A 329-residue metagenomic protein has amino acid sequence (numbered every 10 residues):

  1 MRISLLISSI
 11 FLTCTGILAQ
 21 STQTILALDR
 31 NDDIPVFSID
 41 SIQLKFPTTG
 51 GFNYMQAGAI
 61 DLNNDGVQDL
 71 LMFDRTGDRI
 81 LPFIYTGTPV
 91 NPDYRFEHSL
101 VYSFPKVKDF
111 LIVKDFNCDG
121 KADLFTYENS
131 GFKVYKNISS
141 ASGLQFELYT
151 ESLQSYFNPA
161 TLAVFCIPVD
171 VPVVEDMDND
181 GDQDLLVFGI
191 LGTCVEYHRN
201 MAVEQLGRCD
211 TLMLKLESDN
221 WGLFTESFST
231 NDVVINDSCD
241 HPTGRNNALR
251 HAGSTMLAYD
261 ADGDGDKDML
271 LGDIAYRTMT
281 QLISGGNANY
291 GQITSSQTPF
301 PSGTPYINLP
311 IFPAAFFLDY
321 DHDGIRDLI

Functional and structural regions predicted by a protein language model:
M1-L28: Bacterial Sec-dependent N-terminal signal peptides
Q20-I329: Beta-propeller-forming repeat regions
